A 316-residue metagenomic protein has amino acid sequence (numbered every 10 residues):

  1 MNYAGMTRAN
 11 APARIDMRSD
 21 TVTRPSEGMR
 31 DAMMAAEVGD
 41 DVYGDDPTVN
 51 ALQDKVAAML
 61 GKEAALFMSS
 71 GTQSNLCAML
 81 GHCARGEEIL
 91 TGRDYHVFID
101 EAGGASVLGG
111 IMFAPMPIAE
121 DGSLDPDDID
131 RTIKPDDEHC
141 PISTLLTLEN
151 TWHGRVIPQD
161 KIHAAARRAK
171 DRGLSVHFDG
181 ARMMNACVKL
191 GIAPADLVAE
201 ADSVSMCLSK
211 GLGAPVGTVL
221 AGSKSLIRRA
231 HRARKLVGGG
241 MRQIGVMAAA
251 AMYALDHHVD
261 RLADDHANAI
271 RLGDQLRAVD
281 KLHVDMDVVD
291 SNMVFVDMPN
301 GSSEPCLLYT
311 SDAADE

Functional and structural regions predicted by a protein language model:
P25-G71, R93-D94, F98-I99, G104: Conserved N-terminal alpha-helix of the aminotransferase class I/II PLP-enzyme fold
G81-A102, D130: Conserved PLP-anchoring active-site segment centered on the Schiff-base-forming lysine
G109-T151, V156-A164: PLP-dependent aminotransferase-class I/II
M112-F113, V176-H177, V284: Hydrophobic beta-strand scaffold residues
S143-T147, T151-W152, V156-I157, A193 (+2 more regions): Active-site C-terminal subdomain of aminotransferase-like
I157-C187: Catalytic PLP-binding core of fold-type I/II PLP enzymes
G301-L307: Short, conserved charged micro-motifs
Y309-E316: Conserved small/polar residues in nucleotide/adenosyl-binding loops
